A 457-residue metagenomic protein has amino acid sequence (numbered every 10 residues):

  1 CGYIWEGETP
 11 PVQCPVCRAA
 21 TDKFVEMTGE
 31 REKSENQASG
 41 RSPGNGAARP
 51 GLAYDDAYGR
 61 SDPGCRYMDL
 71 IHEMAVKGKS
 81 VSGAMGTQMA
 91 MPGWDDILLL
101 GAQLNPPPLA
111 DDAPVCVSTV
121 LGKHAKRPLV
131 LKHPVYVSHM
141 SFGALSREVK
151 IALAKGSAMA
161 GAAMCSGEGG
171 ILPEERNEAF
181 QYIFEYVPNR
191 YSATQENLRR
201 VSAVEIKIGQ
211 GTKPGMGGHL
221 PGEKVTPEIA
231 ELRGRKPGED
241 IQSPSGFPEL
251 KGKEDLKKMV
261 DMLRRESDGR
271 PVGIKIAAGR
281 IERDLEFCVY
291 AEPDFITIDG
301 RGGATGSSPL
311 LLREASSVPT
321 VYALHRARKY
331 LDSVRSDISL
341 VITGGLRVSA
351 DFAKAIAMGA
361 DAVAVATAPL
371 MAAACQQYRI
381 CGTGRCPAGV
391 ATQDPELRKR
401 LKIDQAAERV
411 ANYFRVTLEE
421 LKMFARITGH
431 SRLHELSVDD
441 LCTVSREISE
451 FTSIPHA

Functional and structural regions predicted by a protein language model:
G2-W5, R18-T21, V390: Cys/His-coordinated zinc-binding microdomains
E6-P10, K23-E26: Short, non-ligating residues that shape and space the ligands of small metal-coordination modules and catalytic
P15-V16, R385: Short, cysteine/histidine-rich loop/knuckle motifs that typically chelate Zn2+
C17-E30: Short Cys/His-rich micro-motifs in 6-15 aa windows
S34-V135, H139, A144-K155, A163 (+5 more regions): Conserved, well-structured core domains of diverse proteins
K132, H139, A144-M262, E266-V289: Active-site-facing alpha/beta catalytic cores
P244-R398: Glycine-rich phosphate/ribose-binding loops and adjacent secondary-structure elements that form binding surfaces
R347-F352, I356-H456: Gly/Ser/Thr/Ala-enriched C-terminal appendages of enzymes
